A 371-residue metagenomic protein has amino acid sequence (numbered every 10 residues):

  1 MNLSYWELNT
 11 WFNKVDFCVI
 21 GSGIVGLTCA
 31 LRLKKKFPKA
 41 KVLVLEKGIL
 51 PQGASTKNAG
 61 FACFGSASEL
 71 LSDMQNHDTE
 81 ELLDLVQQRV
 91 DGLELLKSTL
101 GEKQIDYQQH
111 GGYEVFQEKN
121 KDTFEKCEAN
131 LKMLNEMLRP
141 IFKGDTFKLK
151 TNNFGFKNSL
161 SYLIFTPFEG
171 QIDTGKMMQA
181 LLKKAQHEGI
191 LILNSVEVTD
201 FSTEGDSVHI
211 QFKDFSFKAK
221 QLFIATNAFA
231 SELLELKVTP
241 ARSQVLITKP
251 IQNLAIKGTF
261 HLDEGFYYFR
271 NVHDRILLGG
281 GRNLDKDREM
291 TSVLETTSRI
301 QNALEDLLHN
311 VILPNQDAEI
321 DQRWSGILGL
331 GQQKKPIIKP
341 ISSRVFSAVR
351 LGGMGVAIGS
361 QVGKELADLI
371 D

Functional and structural regions predicted by a protein language model:
M1-F17, K35-K36, A40: Extreme N-terminal leader/targeting segments of oxidoreductases
K35-K57: Glycine-rich FAD pyrophosphate-binding loop
G53, K57-Q87: Glycine-rich active-site loop/strand segments that organize a redox cofactor
S68-M74, S98-A180: Flavin (FAD/FMN) cofactor-binding and adjacent substrate-gating region of FAD-dependent oxidoreductase domains
S159-K220: Helical element adjacent to the flavin cofactor pocket in flavoenzyme catalytic cores
F168, P314-D371: C-terminal catalytic lobe of FAD-dependent flavoproteins
F212-K257: Central helical "cap/lid" subdomain
L254-P336, P340-I341: Active-site lid/adjacent beta-loop-alpha segment flanking the redox-cofactor pocket in flavoenzymes
